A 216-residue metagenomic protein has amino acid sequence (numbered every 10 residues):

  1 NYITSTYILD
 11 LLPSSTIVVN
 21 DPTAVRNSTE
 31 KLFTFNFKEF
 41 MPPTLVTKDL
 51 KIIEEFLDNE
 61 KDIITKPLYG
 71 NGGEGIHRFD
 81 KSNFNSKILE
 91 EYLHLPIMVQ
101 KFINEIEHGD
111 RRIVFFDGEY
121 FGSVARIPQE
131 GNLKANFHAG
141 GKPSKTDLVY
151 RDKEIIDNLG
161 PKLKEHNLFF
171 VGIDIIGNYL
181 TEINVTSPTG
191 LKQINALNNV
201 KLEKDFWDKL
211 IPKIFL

Functional and structural regions predicted by a protein language model:
N1-V46, I52: Conserved N-proximal alpha/beta basic substrate-recognition cap immediately N-terminal to, or forming the N-lobe
S5-D10, T34, I53-E54, S86-E90 (+2 more regions): Short amphipathic alpha-helical segments and helix-helix/interface helices
T16-I17, E39-P42, K61-D62, L95-I97 (+1 more regions): A structural micro-motif
I17-D21, V46, I64-K66, M98 (+1 more regions): A structural signal for short, well-ordered beta-strand segments and their strand-loop junctions that often border
P22-R26, R126-Q129, I176-Y179: Short glycine-enriched loops at secondary-structure junctions
P22-T23, L68, F102-I103, V114 (+2 more regions): Anionic group-transfer/hydrolysis microenvironments
K51, D58-D62, L68-I155, L159 (+1 more regions): Phosphate-binding site of ATP-dependent enzymes
D147-L216: ATP-dependent carboxylate activation and anion-phosphoryl transfer catalytic cores that bind Mg-ATP to form
